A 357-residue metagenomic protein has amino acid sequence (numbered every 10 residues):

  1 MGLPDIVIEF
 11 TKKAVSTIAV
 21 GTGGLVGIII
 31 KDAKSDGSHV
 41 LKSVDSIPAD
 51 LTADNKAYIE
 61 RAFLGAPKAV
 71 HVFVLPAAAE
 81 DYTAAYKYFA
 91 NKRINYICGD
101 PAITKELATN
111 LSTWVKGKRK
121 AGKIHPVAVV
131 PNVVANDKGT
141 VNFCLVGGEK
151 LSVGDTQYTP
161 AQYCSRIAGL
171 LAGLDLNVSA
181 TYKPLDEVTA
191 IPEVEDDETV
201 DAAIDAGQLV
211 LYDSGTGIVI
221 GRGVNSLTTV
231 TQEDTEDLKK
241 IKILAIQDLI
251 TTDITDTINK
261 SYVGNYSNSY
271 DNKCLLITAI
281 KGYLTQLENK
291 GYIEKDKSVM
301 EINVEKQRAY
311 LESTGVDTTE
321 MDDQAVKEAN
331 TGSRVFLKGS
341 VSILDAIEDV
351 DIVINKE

Functional and structural regions predicted by a protein language model:
M1-R61, P67, D213-E357: Structured, hydrophobic secondary-structure cores that serve as assembly/anchoring elements
G2, F10-K13, L25-A33, K87-K260 (+1 more regions): A glycine- and small-residue-enriched flexible loop/hinge signal that marks low-structured segments
G37-S38, K68-H71, G148, D155: Intrinsic-disorder/low-complexity loop/linker signature
T52-Y58, E80-A84, E106-K118, L276: Well-ordered, non-membrane alpha-helical segments in soluble/globular domains
V70-K87: A short, well-structured beta->alpha microelement
